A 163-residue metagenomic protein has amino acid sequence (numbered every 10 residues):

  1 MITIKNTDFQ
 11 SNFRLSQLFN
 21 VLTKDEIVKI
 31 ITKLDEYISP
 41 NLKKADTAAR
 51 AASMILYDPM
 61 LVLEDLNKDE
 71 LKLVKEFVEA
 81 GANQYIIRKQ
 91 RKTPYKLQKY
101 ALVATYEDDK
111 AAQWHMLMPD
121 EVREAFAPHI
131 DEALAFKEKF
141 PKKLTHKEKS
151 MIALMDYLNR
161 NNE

Functional and structural regions predicted by a protein language model:
M1-K142, I152: Basic helix-extension-helix modules of the SAP/HeH family
K149, M155-Y157: Interaction-mediating elements
